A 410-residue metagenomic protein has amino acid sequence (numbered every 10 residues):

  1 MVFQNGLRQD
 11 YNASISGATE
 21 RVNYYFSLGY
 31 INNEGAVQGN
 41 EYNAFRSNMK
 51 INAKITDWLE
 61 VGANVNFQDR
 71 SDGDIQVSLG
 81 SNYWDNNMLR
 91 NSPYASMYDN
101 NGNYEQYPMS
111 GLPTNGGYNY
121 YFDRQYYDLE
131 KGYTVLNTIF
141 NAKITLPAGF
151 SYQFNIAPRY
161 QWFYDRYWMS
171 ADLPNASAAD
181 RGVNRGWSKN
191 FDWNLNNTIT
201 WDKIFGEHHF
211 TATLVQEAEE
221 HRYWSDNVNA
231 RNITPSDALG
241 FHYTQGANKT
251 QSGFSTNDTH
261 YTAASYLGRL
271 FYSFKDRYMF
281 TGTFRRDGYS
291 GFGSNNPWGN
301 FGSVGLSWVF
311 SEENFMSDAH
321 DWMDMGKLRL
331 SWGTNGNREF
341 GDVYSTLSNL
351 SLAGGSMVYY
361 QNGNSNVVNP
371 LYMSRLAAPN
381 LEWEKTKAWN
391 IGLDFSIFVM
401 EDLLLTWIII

Functional and structural regions predicted by a protein language model:
M1, G35-Y42, R46-N137, Q153-A264 (+3 more regions): Surface-exposed loop/interface segments of Gram-negative outer-membrane beta-barrel transport/assembly proteins
M1-S14, S27-N40: Short strand-turn segments of transmembrane beta-barrel domains in outer membranes, especially the first one or two
A13-G17, M49-A53, T138-I144, N197-W201 (+5 more regions): Residues on the lipid-exposed face of transmembrane beta-strands in outer-membrane beta-barrel proteins
I15, A142-A148, L381-I410: Long hydrophobic segments that form regular secondary structure
G17-R21, Y30, K203-E207, F274 (+1 more regions): A generic beta-sheet turn/junction motif
L28-E34, F280-G288, W332: Transmembrane beta-strand segments that form the barrel wall of outer-membrane beta-barrel proteins
